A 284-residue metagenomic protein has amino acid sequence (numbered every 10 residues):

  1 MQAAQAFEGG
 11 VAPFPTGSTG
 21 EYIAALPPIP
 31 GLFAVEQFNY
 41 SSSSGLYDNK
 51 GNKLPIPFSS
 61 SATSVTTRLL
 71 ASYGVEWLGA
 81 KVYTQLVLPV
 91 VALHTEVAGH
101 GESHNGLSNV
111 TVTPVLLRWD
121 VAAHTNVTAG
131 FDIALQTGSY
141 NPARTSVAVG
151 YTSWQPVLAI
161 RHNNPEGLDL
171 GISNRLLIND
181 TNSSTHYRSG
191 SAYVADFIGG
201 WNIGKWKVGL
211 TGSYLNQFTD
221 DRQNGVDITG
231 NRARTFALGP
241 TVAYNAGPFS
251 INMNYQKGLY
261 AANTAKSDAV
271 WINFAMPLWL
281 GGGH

Functional and structural regions predicted by a protein language model:
F7-G9, I23-G31, G74-Y83, V97 (+5 more regions): Short loop/turn motifs that connect adjacent beta-strands in outer-membrane beta-barrel proteins
E8-P13, Y40-S64, A98-S103: Surface-exposed strand-loop-strand hairpins of Gram-negative outer-membrane beta-barrel proteins
G10, S43, Y47, G51-K53 (+1 more regions): Outer membrane beta-barrel transmembrane domains
A24, E36, T67-Y73, V112-L117 (+5 more regions): Residues on the lipid-exposed face of transmembrane beta-strands in outer-membrane beta-barrel proteins
P30, S59-T67, S103-T111, A148-W154 (+5 more regions): Residues that define the transmembrane beta-barrel architecture of outer-membrane proteins
A34-F38, T84-L86, P114, A129-F131 (+6 more regions): Membrane-embedded beta-strand positions of outer-membrane beta-barrel proteins
N39-S41, V87-V91, D132-Q136, R175-N179 (+4 more regions): Outer-membrane beta-barrel pore domains and translocons
E76, P89-S189, T229-N231, N245: Outer-membrane pore/translocation modules
